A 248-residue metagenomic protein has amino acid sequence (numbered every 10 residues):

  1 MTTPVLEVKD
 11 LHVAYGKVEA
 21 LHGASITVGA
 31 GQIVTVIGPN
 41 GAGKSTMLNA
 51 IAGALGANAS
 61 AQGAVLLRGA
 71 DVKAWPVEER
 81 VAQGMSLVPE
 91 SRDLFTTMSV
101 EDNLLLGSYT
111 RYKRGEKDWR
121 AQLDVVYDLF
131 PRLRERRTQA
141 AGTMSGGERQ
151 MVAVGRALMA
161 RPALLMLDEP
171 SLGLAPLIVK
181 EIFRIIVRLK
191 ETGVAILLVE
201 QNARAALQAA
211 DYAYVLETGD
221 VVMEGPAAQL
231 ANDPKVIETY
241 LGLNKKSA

Functional and structural regions predicted by a protein language model:
T2-A248: Glycine-rich phosphate-binding loops of nucleotide-dependent enzymes
